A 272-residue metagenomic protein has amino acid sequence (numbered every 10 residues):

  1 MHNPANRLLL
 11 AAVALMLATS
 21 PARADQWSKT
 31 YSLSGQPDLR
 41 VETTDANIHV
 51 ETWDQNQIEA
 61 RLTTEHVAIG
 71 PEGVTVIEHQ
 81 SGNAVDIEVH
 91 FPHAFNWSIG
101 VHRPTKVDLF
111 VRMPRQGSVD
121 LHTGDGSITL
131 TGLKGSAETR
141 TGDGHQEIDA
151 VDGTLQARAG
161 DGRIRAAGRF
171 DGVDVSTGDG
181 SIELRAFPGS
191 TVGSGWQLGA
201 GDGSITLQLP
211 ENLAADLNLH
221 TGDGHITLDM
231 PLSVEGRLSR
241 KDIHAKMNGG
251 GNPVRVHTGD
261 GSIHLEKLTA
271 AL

Functional and structural regions predicted by a protein language model:
M1-L272: Intrinsically disordered, low-complexity terminal regions
